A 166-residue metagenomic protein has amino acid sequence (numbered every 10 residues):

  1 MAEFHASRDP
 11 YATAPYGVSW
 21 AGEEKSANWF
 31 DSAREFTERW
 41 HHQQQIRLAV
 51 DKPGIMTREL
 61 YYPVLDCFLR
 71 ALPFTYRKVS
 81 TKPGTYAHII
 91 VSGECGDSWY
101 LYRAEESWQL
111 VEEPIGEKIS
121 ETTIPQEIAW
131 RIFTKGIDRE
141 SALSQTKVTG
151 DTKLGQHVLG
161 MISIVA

Functional and structural regions predicted by a protein language model:
M1, H42, T146: Hydrophobic pocket/interface hotspot
A2-S32: Acidic interhelical loop/turn segments
S7, P114-A166: C-terminal interaction segments
A21-R77: Short, contiguous alpha-helical
A33, W40, T81-P83, C95 (+1 more regions): A short, structural micro-pattern
A49-V64, K82, Y86, S141-K153: Short alpha-helical "patches" and their helix-cap loops
P63-A104: A glycine-rich beta-turn/hairpin centered on an aromatic-Pro dipeptide
G96-E121, P125: Acidic/His-leaning functional-site neighborhoods
